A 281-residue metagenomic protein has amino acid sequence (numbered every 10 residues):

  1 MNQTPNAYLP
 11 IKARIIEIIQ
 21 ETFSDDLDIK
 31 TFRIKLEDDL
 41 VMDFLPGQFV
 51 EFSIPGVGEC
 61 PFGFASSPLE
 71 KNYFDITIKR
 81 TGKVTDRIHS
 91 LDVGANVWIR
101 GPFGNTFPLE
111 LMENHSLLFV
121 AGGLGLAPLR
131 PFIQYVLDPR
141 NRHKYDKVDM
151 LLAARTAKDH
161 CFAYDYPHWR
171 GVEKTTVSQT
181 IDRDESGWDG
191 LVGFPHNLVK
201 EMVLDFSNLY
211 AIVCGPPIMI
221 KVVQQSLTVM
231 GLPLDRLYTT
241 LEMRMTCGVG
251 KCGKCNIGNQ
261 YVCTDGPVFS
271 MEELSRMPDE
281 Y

Functional and structural regions predicted by a protein language model:
N2-A95, A154-T156: Ferredoxin-reductase
E17, S66, Q179-I181, T239 (+1 more regions): Structural signal for conserved beta-strand scaffold positions within catalytic alpha/beta enzyme cores
K83-M245: FNR/FR-type flavoprotein reductase catalytic core
I218, E242-P267: Local cysteine-cluster metal-coordination motifs and their immediate loop/turn environment, predominantly Fe-S cluster
V268-Y281: Short microdomains enriched in Cys/His and/or Lys/Arg
